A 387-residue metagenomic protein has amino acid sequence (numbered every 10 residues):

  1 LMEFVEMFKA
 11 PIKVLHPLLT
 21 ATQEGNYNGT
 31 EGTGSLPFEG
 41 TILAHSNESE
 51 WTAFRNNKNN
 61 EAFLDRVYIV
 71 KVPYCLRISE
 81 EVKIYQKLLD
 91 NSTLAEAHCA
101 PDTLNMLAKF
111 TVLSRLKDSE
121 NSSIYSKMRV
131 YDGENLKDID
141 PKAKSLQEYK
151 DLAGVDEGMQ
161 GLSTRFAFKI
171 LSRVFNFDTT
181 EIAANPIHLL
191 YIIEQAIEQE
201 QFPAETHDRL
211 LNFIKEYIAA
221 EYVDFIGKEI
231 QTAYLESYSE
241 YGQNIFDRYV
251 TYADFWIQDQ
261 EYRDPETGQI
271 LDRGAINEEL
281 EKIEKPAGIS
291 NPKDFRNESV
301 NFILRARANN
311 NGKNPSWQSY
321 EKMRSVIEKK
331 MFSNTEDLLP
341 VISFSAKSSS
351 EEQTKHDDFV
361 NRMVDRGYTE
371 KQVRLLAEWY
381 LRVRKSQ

Functional and structural regions predicted by a protein language model:
L1-Q387: Conserved ASCE/P-loop NTPase catalytic core
